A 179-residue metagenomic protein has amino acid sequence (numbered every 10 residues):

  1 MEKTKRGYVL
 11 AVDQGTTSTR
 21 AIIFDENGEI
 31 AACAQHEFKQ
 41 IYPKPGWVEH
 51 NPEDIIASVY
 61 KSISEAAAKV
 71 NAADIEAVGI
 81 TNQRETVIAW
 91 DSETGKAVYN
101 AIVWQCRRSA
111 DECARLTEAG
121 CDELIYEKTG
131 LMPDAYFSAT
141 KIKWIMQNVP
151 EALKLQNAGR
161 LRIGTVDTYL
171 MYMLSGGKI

Functional and structural regions predicted by a protein language model:
M1-Y99, E127: N-terminal glycine/serine-rich phosphate-binding loop of ATP-dependent small-molecule kinases, especially carbohydrate
K61-I179: Glycine-rich phosphate-binding/catalytic subdomain of phosphoryl-transfer and nucleotide/sugar-phosphate-processing
